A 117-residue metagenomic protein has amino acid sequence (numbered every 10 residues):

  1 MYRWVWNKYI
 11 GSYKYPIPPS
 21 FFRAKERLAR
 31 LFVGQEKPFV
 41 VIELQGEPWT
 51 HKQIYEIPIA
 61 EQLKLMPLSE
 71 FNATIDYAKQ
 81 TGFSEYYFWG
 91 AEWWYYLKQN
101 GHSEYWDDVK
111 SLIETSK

Functional and structural regions predicted by a protein language model:
M1-I54, Y105-V109, I113: Glycoside hydrolase catalytic-domain groove-lining segments
Y13-F21, I59-E70: Alpha-helix N-cap and loop-to-helix initiation/capping positions
H51, Q62-K117: Aromatic-rich peripheral "rim/lid" segments of glycoside hydrolase catalytic domains that contact and position glycan
